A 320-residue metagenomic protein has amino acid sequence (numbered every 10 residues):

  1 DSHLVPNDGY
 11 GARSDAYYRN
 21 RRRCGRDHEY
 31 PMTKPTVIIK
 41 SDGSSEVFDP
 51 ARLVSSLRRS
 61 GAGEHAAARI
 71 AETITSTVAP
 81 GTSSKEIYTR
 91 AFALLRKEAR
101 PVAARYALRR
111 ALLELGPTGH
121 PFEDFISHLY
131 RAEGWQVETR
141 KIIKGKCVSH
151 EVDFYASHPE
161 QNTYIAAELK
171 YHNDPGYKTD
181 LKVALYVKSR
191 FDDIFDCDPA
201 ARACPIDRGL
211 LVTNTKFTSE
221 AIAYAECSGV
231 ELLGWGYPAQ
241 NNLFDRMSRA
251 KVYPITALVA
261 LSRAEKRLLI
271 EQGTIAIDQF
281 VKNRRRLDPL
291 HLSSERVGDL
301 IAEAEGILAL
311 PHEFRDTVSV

Functional and structural regions predicted by a protein language model:
P6, G11-R19, G25-D27: A cross-taxon signal for low-complexity, glycine/charged-rich
M32-L115, F122: Long, C-terminal-biased catalytic regions of enzyme "large/alpha" subunits
D49, L53, A67-I70, I165 (+3 more regions): N-terminal alpha-helical segment
R69, I142, Y237, V281-K282: Proline- and acidic/polar-enriched loop/turn elements at helix boundaries
L95-V152, A156-Y253, I270-E271: Intrinsically disordered, low-complexity Ser/Thr/Pro/Gly-rich regulatory segments
D124-F125, L129, S248-V320: C-terminal extensions
